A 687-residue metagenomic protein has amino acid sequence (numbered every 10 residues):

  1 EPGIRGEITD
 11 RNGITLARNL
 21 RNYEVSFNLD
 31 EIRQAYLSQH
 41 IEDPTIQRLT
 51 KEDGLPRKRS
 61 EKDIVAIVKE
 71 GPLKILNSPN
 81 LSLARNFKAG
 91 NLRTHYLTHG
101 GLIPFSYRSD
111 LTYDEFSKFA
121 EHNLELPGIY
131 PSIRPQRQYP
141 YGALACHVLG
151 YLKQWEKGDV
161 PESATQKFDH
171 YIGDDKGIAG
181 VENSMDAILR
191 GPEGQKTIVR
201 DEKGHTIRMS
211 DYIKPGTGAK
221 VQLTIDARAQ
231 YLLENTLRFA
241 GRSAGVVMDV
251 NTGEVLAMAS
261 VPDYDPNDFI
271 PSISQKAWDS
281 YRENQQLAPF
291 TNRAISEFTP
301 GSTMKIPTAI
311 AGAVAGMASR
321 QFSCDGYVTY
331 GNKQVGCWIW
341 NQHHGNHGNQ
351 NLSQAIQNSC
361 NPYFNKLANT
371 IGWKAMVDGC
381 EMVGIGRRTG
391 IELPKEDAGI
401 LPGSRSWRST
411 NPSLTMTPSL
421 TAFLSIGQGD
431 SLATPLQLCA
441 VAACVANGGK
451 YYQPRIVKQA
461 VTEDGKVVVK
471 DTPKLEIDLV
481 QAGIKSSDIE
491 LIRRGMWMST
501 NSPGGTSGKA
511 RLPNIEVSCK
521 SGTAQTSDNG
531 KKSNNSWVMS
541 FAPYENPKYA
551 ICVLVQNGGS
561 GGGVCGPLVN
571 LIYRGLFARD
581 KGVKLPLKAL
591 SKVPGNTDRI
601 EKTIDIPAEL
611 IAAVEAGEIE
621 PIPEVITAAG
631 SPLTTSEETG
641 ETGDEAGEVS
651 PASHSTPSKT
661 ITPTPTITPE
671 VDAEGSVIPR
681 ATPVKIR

Functional and structural regions predicted by a protein language model:
E1, T236-A240, G399: Short loop/turn motifs at secondary-structure junctions and domain boundaries
E1-H205, K214, R242-A244, V250 (+10 more regions): Membrane-proximal periplasmic segments of bacterial cell-envelope enzymes, especially penicillin-binding proteins
I14, Y23, A66, E70 (+24 more regions): Solvent-exposed, polar/charged alpha-helical surfaces in well-ordered, non-transmembrane soluble domains, broadly
Y23, V199-Y212, N251-S302, P307-V553 (+4 more regions): Beta-lactam-recognizing serine transpeptidase/beta-lactamase-like catalytic domain environment
L29, P44, R48-V65, G101-S109 (+10 more regions): Second-shell loop/turn segments in exported
A84, A89-H95, Q136, G245-L256 (+5 more regions): Acidic/histidine-enriched alpha-helical segments
P104, E202-S243: Conserved, well-ordered alpha-helix/loop/beta-strand core segments that scaffold catalytic motifs
F105-N123, P131-A143, Y151, R200 (+6 more regions): Conserved SxxK-family serine transpeptidase/carboxypeptidase catalytic domain of penicillin-binding proteins
